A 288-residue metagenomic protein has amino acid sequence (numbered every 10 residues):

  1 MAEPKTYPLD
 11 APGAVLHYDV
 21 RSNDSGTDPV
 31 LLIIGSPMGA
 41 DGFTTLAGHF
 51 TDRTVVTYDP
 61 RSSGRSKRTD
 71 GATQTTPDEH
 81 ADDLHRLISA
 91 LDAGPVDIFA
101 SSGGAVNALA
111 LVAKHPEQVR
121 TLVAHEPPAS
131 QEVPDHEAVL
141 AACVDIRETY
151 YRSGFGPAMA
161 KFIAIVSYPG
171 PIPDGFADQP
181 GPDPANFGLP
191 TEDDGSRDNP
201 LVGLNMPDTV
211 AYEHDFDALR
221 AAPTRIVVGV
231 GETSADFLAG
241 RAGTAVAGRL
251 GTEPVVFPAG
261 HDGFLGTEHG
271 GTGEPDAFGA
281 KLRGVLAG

Functional and structural regions predicted by a protein language model:
Y7-R68: Conserved HGGG/HGGXW glycine-rich cap/lid loop of the alpha/beta-hydrolase fold
I33-I34, F99, G229-G231: Short hydrophobic segments within beta-strands
T54, G94-D135: Conserved hydrolase catalytic core segment
D59-S63, P128, G260: Short beta-to-alpha linker loops that shape the active-site pocket of alpha/beta-hydrolase fold enzymes
S62-D97: Active-site loop/oxyanion-hole signature of alpha/beta-hydrolase fold enzymes
A138-D145, T149-E253: Alpha/beta-hydrolase
L250-G288: Catalytic active-site module of serine/aspartate enzymes centered on a nucleophile-bearing elbow/loop
